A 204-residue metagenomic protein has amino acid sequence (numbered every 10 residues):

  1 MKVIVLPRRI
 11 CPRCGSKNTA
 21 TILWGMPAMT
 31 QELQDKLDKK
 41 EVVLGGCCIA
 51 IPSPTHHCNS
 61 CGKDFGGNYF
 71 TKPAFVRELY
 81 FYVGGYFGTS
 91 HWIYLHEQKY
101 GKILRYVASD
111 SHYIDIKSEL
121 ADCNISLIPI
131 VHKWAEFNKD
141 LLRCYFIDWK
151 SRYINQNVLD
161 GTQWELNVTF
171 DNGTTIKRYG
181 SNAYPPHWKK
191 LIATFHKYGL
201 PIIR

Functional and structural regions predicted by a protein language model:
K2-P7, W24, A28, S53-H56 (+1 more regions): A composition-biased, non-transmembrane "mature-region" signal
I4, R9, Y69-I128, R152-Y179 (+1 more regions): N-terminal domain-start interaction segment
R9, R13-I51: Short recognition patches in nucleic-acid-associated and regulatory proteins
C14, N59-G62: Short Cys/His-rich metal-coordination motifs, predominantly Zn2+-binding knuckles/fingers
N18, D64-F65: Cys/His-rich microdomains that often coordinate metals
I130-N155, G199-I202: Charged, amphipathic alpha-helical segments
N182-K197: Short, surface-exposed linear segments at secondary-structure transitions and domain or protein termini
